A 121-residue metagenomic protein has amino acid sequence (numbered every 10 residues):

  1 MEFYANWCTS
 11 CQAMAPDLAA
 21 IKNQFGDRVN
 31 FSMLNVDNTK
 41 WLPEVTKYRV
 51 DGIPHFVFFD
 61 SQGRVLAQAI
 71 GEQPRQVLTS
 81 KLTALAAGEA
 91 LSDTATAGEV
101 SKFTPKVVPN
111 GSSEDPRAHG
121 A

Functional and structural regions predicted by a protein language model:
M1-C8: Short active-site neighborhood of thiol/selenol oxidoreductases, capturing the structured segment around
F3, G26-L42, E72: Thiol-based oxidoreductase modules, predominantly thioredoxin-like and allied folds used for disulfide exchange
S10-F25: Typically the conserved alpha-helix immediately C-terminal to a functionally engaged Cys/Sec in thioredoxin-like
C11, W41-E44, L66-Q68, V77: Extracytoplasmic/secreted cell-surface and envelope-processing proteins
M14-D17, W41, P74, L78-K81: Stable alpha-helical elements in mature extracytoplasmic
S32-F58: Mid-chain, structured segments of secreted extracytoplasmic proteins
G52, V57-A95, E99-K102: Non-catalytic, surface beta->alpha helical segment in thiol-disulfide oxidoreductase systems
E89-A121: Non-globular targeting/processing and membrane-anchoring segments
